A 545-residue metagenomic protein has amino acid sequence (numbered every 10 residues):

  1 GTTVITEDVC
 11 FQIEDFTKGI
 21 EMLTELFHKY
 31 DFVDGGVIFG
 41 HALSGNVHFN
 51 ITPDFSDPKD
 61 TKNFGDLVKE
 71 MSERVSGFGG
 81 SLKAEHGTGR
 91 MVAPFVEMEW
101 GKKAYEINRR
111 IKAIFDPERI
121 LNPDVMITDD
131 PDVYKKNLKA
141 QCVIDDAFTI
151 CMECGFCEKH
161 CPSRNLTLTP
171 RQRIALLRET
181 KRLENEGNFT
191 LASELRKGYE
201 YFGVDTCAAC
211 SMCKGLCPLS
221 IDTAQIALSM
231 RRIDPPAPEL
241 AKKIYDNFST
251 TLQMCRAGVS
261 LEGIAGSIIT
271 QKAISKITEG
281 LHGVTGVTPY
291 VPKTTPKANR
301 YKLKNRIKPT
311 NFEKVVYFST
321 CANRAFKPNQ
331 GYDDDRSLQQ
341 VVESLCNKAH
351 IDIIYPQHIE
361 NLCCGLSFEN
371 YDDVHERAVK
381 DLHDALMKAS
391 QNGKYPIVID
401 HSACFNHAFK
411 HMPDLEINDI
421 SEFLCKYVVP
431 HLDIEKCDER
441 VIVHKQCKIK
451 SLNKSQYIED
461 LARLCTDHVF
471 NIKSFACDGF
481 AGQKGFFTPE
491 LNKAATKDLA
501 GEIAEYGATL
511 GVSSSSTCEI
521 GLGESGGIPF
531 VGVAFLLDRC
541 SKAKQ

Functional and structural regions predicted by a protein language model:
G1, H48-N63, V92-A104, Y134-K139 (+5 more regions): Short glycine/threonine-rich loop-to-helix capping motif typified by GTGT followed within a few residues by an Asp-Pro
G1-N63, R74, F78: C-terminal substrate-recognition/cap domain of FAD-linked oxidoreductases
F39-N46, A84-V96, D124-K136, L166-P170 (+5 more regions): A glycine-rich phosphate-binding loop feature that marks nucleotide/adenosyl-phosphate handling sites
P94-V143: Activity-critical C-terminal alpha-helical subdomain
M98, V133-E153, G187-A209, H444: Ferredoxin-like iron-sulfur electron-transfer modules
D116, T223-Q545: Iron-sulfur cluster-binding electron-transfer modules in prokaryotic oxidoreductases
P123-M126, F156-K181, T206-I233, H407 (+2 more regions): Iron-sulfur cluster-binding cysteine motifs and their immediate structural context in ferredoxin-like electron-transfer
I127, V133, R164-Y199, S220-D246 (+1 more regions): Non-heme iron-sulfur electron-transfer modules
